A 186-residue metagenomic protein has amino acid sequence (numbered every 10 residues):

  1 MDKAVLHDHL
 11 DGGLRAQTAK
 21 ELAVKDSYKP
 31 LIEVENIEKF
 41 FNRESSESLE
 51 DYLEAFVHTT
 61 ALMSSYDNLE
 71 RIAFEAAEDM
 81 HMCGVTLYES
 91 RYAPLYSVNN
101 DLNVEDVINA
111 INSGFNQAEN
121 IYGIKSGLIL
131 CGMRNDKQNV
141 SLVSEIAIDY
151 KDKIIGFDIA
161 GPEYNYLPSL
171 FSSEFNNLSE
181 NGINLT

Functional and structural regions predicted by a protein language model:
M1-I183: Metal-cofactor-binding active-site regions of metalloenzymes
